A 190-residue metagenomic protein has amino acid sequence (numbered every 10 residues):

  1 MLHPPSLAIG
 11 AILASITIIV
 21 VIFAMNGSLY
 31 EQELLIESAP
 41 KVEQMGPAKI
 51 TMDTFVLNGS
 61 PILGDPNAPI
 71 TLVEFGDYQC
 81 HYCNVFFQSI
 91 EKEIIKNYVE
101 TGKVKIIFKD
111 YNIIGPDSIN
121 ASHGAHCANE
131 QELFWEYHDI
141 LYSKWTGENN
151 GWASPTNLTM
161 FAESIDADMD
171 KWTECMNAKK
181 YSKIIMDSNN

Functional and structural regions predicted by a protein language model:
M1-I113, K183-N190: Extracytoplasmic thiol/disulfide redox context detector
H3-I18, F23-A39, Y111-N190: Cysteine-centric redox/oxidoreductase cores and disulfide-bonded domains
